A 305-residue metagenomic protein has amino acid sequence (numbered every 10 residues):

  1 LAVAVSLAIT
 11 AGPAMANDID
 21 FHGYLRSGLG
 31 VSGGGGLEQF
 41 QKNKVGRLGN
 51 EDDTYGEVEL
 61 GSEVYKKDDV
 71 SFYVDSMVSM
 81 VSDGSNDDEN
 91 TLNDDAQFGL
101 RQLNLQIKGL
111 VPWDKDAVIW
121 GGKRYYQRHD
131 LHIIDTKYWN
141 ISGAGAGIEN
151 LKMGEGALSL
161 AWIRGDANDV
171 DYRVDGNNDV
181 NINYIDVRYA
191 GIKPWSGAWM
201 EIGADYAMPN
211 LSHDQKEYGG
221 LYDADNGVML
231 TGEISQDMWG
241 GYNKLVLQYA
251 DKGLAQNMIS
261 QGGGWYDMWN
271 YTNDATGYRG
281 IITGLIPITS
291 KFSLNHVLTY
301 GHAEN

Functional and structural regions predicted by a protein language model:
A2-K115, I119, E149-L151: Beta-barrel outer-membrane channel/assembly domains of diderm bacteria
S6, E59-G61, N104-Q106, G147-E149 (+3 more regions): Outer-membrane beta-barrel architecture
M15-H22, G61-V74, L110-V118, K152-S159 (+4 more regions): Short loop/turn motifs that connect adjacent beta-strands in outer-membrane beta-barrel proteins
G23, S27, W162, V297-G301: Short loop/turn segments at strand-loop or loop-helix junctions that form parts of catalytic or ligand-binding pockets
R26-G49, D88-A96, W113-D223, G263-Y266: Surface-exposed coil loops of outer-membrane beta-barrel proteins
N50-G56, A96-R101, W139-A144, D179-I185 (+3 more regions): Residues that define the transmembrane beta-barrel architecture of outer-membrane proteins
S196-P209, L221-N305: Detector for outer-membrane/organellar transmembrane beta-barrel domains, recognizing the amphipathic beta-strand
